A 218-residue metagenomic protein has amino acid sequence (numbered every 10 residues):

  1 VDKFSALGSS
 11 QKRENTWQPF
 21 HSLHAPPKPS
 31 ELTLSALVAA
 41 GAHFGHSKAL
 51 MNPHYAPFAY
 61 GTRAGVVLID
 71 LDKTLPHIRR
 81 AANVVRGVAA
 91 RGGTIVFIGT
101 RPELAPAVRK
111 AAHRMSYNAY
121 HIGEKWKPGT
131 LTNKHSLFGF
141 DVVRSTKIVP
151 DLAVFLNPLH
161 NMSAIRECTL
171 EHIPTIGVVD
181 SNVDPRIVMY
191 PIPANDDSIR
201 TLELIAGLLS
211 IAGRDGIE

Functional and structural regions predicted by a protein language model:
D2-L152, L156-E218: Ribosome large-subunit tunnel/peptidyl-transferase-proximal elements
